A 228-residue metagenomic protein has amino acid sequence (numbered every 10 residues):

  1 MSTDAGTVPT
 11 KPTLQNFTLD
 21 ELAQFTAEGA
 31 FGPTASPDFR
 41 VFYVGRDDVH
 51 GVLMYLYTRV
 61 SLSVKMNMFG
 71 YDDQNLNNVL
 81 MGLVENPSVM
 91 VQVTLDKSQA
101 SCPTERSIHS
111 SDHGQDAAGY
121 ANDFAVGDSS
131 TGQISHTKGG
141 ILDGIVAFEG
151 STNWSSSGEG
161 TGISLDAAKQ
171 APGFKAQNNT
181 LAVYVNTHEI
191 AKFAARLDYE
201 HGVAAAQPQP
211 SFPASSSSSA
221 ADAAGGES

Functional and structural regions predicted by a protein language model:
S2-R59, D73-S228: HKD-type phospholipase D/PLD-like phosphodiesterase module
